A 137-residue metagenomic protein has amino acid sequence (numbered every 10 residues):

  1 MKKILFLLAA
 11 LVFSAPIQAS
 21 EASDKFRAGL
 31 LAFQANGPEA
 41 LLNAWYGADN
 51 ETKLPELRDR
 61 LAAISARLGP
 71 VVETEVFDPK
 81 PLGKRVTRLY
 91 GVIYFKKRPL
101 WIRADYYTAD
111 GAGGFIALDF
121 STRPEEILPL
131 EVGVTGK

Functional and structural regions predicted by a protein language model:
M1-I4: Positively charged n-region of N-terminal signal peptides that target proteins for export
F6-A9: Sec-dependent N-terminal signal peptides
S14-P16: N-terminal signal peptide c-region/cleavage motif recognized by signal peptidases
Q18-A22: Generic helix N-cap/helix-start motif at coil->alpha-helix transitions
S23-A28, E39-V86, R98: Short solvent-exposed beta->alpha transition segments
F33-Q34: Hydrophobic/aromatic side-chain positions at a characteristic register within alpha-helices of tetratricopeptide repeats
G37-P38, A112: Residue-level recognition of short, well-ordered coil/turn positions that link secondary-structure elements
K80-K137: Exposed beta-sheet edge and beta->alpha loop/turn motif
